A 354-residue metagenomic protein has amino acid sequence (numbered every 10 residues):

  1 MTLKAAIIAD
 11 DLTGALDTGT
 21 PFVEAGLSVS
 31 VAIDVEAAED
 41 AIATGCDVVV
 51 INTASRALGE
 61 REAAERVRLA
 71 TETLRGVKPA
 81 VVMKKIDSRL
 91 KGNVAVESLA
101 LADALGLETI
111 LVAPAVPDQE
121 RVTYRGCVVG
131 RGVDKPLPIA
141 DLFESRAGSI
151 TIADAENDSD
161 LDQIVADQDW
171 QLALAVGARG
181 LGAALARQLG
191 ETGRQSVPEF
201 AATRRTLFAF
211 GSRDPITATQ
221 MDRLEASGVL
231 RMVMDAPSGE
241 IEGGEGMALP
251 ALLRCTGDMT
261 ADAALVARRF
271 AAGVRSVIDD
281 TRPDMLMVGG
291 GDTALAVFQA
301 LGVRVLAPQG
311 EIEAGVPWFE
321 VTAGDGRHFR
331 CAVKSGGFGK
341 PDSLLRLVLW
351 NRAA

Functional and structural regions predicted by a protein language model:
M1-A6, S28-A32, E36, D47 (+2 more regions): Cap/lid and interdomain-hinge subdomains that line or gate substrate/regulatory clefts in soluble alpha/beta enzymes
I8, V50-N52, K84-K85, L111-A115 (+6 more regions): Short beta-strand segments
D11-G14, I86-V96, P117-D118, N157-S159 (+5 more regions): Gly/Ser/Thr-rich loops at beta-strand to alpha-helix junctions that form or flank small-molecule/cofactor-binding
T18-T20, N93-E97, R121-V128, Q163-D167 (+4 more regions): Short acidic, glycine/serine/threonine-rich loops at helix termini
A25-V48, A236-A248, P308-R327: N-terminal short beta-loop-beta anion/metal-coordinating cradle
K78, G257-Q309, L349: Catalytic cores of soluble, metal-dependent hydrolases
V197-S276: Redox- and metal-dependent alpha/beta enzyme cores, enriched for Fe-S-associated oxidoreductases and cofactor-handling
A294-S343: Conserved, well-ordered active-site substructure
